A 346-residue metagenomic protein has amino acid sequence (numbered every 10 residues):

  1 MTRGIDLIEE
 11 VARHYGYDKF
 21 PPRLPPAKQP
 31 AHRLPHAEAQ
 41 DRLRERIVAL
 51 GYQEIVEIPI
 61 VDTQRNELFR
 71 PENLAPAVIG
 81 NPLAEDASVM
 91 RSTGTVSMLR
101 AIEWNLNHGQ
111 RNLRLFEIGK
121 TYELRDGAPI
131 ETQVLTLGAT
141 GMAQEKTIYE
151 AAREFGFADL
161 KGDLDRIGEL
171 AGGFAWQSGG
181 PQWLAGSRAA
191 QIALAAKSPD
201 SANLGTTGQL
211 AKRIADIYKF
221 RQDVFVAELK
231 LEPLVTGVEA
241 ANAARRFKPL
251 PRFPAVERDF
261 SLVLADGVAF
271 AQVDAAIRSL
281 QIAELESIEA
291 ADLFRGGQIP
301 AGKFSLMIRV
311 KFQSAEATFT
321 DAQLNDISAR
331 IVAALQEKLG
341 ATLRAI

Functional and structural regions predicted by a protein language model:
M1-L113, K311-Q313, F319, Q323-I346: Extended, well-folded interaction surfaces typified by the phenylalanyl-tRNA synthetase beta subunit core
G4, E57, Q64, A128-I130 (+1 more regions): A carboxyl-terminal module marker
H14-P25, Q29, R33, A75-G80 (+3 more regions): Residues forming anionic-ligand binding surfaces in small-molecule and nucleic-acid pockets of primarily soluble enzymes
F20, I55, I118, I288-A291: Generic beta-strand hydrophobic packing signal
A49-G51, N73, N112, E131-Q133 (+2 more regions): Short, well-ordered loop/turn elements at secondary-structure boundaries
Q53-E54, A77, L113-R114, T136 (+2 more regions): Structural motif
I60, A84, K120-E123, M142 (+1 more regions): Residues that form or immediately flank small-molecule/cofactor binding pockets and catalytic motifs
P82, T93, G119-T121, G138-T140 (+4 more regions): Structured loops at beta-to-helix junctions and adjacent beta-edge loops in soluble globular domains
